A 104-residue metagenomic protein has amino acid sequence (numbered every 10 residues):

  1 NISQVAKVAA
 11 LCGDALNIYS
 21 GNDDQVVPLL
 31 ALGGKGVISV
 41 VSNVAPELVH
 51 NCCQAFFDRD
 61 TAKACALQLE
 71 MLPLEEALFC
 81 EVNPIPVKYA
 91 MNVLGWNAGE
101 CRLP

Functional and structural regions predicted by a protein language model:
N1-F79: Catalytic alpha/beta core domains of metabolic enzymes, predominantly
L30-G34, L72-P104: Conserved short secondary-structure transition element at the edge of the structured enzyme core that lines
